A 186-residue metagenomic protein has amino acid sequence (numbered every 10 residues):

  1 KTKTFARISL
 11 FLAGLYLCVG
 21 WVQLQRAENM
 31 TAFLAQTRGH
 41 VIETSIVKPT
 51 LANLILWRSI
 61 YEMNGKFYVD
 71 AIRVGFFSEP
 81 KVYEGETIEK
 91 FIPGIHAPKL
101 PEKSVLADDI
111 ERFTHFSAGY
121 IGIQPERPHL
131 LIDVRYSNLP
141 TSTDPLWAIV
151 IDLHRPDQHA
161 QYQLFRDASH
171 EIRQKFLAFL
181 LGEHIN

Functional and structural regions predicted by a protein language model:
T2-A27: Internal/C-terminal transmembrane anchor helices
L10-G14, R38, I95: Generic signal for short, ordered secondary-structure residues within or immediately flanking folded domains
L24-E43: Alpha-helical transmembrane signal-anchor/signal-peptide segments
E43-T44, L54-N186: Extracytosolic and intramembrane catalytic regions of membrane-associated proteins in envelope/secretory systems
P49-N53: A short beta-turn/loop motif at secondary-structure boundaries
